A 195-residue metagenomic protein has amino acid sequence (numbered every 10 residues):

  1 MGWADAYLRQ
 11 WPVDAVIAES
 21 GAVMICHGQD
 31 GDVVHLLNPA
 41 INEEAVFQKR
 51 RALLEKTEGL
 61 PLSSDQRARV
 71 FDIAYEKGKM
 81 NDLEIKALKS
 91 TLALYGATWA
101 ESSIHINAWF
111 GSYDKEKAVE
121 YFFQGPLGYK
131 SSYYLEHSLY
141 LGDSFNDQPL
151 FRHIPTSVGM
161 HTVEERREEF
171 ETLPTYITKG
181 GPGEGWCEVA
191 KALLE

Functional and structural regions predicted by a protein language model:
M1-D65: Active-site phosphate-binding/coordination module
A4, N81-L83, E165-E168: Short, charged/polar "capping" segments at the starts of alpha-helices and the immediately preceding loops
W11-P12, S20, Y95, H153-I154 (+1 more regions): Short, structured coil segments at secondary-structure junctions
I17-A18, C26, S64, E101 (+2 more regions): Structural signal for conserved beta-strand scaffold positions within catalytic alpha/beta enzyme cores
M24-I25, A68-V70, H105-A108, P182-C187: A short acidic, often aromatic-flanked loop/helix-cap motif at beta-alpha or helix-coil junctions that lines enzyme
Q29-H35, D114-K115, A192-E195: Short, surface-exposed amphipathic charged segments that create phosphate/polyanion-binding patches used for binding
K49-H153: Conserved acidic, metal-coordinating active-site core of Asp-based, Mg2+-dependent phosphoryl-transfer enzymes
A118-E195: Mg2+-dependent phosphoryl-transfer enzymes with acidic/Ser/Thr/Gly-rich catalytic loops
